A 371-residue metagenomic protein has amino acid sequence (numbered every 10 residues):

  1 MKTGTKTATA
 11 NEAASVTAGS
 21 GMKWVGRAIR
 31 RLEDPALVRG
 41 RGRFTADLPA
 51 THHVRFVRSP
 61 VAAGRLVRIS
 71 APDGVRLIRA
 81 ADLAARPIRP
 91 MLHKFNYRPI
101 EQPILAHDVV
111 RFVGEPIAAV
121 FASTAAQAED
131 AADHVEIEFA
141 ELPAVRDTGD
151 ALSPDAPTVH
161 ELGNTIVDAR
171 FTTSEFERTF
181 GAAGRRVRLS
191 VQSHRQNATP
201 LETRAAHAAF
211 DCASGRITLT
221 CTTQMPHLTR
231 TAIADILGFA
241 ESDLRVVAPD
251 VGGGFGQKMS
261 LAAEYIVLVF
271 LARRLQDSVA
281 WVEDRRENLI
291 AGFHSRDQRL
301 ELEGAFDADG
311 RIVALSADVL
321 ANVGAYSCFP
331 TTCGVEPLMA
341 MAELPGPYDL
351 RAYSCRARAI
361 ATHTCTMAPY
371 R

Functional and structural regions predicted by a protein language model:
K2-T165: Flexible, low-hydrophobicity surface segments
E33-P35, K94-N96, I100, T165-A206 (+1 more regions): Glycine-rich loop/linker segments at domain edges
A50-H53, D73-V75, H107, G114-I117 (+8 more regions): Short coil/turn connectors at secondary-structure junctions
F56-L83, I117-E138, A206-L275, T332-E343 (+1 more regions): Alpha-helical support elements that line or immediately flank enzyme active sites and cofactor-binding pockets
A80, D243-P249, Q276-R286, V313-D318 (+1 more regions): Beta-strand segments within the central parallel beta-sheet cores of soluble alpha/beta enzyme folds
L83, T223-P226, D250-G254, E283-F293 (+2 more regions): Acidic, glycine-rich active-site loops and adjacent beta-strand->loop/helix elements that engage anionic groups
P87-H93, A131-H134, R230-A232, F255-L261 (+5 more regions): Short acidic, glycine/serine/threonine-rich loops at helix termini
Y97-Q127, Q257-A308, M367-R371: Glycine-rich and small/hydrophobic secondary-structure elements
